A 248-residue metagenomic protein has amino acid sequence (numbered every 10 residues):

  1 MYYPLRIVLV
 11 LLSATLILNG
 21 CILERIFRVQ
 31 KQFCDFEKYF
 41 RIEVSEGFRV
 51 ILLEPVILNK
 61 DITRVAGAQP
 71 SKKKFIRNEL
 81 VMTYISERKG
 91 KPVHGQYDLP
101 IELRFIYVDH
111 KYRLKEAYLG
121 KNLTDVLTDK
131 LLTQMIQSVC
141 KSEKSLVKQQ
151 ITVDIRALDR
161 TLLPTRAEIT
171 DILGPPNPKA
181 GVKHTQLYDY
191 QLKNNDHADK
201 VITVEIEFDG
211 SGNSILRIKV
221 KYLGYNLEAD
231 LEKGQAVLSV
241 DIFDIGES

Functional and structural regions predicted by a protein language model:
M1-V8: Bacterial N-terminal signal peptides that target proteins for export
I17-G20: C-terminal motif of bacterial Sec signal peptides marking the signal peptidase cleavage site
I22-S248: Residues within mature, well-folded domains
